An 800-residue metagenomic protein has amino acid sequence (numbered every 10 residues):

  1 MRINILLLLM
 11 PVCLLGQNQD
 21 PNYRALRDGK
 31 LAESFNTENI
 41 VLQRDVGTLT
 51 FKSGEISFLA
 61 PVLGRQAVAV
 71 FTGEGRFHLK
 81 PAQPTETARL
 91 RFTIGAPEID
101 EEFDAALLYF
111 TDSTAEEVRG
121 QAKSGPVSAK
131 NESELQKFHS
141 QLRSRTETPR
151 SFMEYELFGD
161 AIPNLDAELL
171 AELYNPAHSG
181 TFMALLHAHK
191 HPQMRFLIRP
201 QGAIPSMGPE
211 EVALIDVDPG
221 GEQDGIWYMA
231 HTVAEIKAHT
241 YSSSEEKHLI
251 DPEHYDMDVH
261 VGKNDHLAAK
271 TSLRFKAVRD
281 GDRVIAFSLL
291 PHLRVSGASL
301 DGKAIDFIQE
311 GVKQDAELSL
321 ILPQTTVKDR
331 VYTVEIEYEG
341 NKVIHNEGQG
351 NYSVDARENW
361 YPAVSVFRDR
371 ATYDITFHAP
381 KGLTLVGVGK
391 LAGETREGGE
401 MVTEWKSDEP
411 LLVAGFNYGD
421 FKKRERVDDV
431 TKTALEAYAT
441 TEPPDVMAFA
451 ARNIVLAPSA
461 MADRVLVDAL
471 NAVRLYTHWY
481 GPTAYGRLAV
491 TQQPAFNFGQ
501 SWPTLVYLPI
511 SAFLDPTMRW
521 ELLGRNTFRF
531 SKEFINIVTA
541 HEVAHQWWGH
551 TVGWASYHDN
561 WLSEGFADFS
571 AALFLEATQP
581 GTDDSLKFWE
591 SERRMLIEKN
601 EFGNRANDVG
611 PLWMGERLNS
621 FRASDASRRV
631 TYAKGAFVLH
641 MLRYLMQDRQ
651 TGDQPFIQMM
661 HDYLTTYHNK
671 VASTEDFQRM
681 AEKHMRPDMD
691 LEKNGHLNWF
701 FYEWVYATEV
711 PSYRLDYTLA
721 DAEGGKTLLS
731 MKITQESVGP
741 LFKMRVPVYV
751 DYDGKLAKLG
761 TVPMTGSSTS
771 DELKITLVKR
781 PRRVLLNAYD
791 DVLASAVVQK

Functional and structural regions predicted by a protein language model:
N18-A268, A363-F367, N698-E703: N-terminal, polar/Ser/Thr-rich
I56-L59, R65-Y109, S113-E116, S133 (+6 more regions): Solvent-exposed beta-strand/loop surfaces of large extracellular or lumenal domains
V233-H239, S243-S272, K276-G281, S288-P291 (+3 more regions): Hydrophobic helix-coil surface modules that form long, contiguous segments used for peptide/substrate interaction
T240-E246, V327-K328, E337-F377, D790-K800: Glycine/proline-rich low-complexity spacer/linker segments in large multi-domain proteins
R279, V446-M447, A484, R628-M731: Amphipathic alpha-helical substructures
D280-I285, P291-G302, V386, K693-N694 (+1 more regions): Beta-strand-rich binding/interaction modules
Y352, R368, F377, L470 (+3 more regions): Zinc-dependent metallopeptidase catalytic helix centered on the HExxH motif and its immediate flanking segment
E564, D568-M641, Y667-H668: Acidic/His/Gly-enriched intrinsically disordered linker/tail segments that often contain short helix/coil "MoRF-like"
